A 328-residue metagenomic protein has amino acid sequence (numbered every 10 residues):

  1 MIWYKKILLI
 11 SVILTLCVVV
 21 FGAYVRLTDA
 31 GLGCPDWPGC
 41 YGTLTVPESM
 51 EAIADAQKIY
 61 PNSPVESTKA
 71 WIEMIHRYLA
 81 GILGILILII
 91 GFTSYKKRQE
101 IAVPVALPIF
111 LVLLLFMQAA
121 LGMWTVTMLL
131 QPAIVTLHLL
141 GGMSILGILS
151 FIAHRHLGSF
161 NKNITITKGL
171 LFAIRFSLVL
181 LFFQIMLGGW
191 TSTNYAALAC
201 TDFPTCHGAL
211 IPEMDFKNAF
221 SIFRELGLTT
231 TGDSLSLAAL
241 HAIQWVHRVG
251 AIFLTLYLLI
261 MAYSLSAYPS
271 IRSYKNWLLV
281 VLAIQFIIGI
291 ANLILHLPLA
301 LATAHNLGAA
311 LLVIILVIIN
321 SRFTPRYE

Functional and structural regions predicted by a protein language model:
K6-P38, V179-T191: N-terminal signal-anchor transmembrane alpha helix
I10-F21, A106-T125, F176-Q184, Y274-I294: Small-polar-interrupted transmembrane alpha-helices in polytopic inner-membrane proteins
Y24-D36, F116-L139, T191-D202, L240 (+1 more regions): Interfacial helix-loop-helix junctions of multi-pass membrane proteins
A30-I72, A197-L237: Extracytosolic (periplasmic/ER-lumenal) interhelical loops and adjacent juxtamembrane/interface segments of multi-pass
W71-I89, I134-I145, A242-L259, A302-L311: Membrane-interface loop-to-helix entry segments
S94-I109, K168, A262-L278: Membrane-interface helix-loop-helix junctions at transmembrane boundaries of multi-pass membrane enzymes, predominantly
F151-A173, I314-E328: A juxtamembrane structural motif centered on a specific transmembrane helix
A238-H296: Helical hairpin unit composed of two closely spaced alpha helices linked by a short loop
